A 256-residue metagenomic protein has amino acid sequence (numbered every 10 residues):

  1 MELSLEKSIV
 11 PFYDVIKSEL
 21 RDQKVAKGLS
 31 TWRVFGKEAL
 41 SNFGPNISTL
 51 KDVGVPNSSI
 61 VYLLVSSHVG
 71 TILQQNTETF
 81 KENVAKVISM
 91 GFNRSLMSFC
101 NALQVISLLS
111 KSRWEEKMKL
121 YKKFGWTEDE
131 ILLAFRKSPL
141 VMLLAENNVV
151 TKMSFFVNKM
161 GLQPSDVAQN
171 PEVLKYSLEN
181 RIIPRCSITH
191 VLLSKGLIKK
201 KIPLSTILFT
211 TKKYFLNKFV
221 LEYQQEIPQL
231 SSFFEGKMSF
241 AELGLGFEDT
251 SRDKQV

Functional and structural regions predicted by a protein language model:
M1-V256: Long amphipathic alpha-helical repeat/alpha-solenoid cores
